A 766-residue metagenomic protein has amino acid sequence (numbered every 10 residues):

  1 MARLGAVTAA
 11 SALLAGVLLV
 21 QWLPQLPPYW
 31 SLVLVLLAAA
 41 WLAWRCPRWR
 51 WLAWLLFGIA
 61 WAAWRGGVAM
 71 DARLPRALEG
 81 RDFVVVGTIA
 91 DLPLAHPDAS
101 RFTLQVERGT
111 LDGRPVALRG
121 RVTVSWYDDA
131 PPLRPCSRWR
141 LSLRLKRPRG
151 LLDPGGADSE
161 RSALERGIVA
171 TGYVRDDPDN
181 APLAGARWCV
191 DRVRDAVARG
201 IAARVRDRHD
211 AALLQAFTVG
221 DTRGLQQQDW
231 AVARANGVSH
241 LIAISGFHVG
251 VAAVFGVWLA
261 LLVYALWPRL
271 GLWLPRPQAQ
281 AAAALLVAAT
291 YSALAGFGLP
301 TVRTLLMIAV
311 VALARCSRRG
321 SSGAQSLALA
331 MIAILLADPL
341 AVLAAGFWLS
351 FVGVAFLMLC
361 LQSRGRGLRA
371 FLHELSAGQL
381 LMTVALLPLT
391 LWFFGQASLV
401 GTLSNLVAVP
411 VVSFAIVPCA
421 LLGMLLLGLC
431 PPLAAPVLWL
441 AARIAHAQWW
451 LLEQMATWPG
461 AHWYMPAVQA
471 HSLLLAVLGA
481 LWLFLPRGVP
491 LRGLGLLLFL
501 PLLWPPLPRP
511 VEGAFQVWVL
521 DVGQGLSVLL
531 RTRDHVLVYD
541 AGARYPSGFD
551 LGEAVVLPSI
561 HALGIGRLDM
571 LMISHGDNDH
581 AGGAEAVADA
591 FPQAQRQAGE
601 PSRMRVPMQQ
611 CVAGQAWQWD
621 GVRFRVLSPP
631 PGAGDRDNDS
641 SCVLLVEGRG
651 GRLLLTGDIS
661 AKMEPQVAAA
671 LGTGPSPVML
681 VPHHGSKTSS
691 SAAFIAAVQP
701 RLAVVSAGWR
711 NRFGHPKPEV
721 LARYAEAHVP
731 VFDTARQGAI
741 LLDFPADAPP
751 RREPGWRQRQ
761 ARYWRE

Functional and structural regions predicted by a protein language model:
M1-D82, T171, R175-P182, V193 (+2 more regions): N-terminal leader/targeting segments
A2, S11, W139-S142, R147-P148 (+6 more regions): Aromatic-rich juxtamembrane segments at the membrane interface
A2-L42, A344-F347, A435-F484: Membrane-embedded alpha-helical segments of integral membrane proteins
T8, G16, G172, Q226-T402 (+8 more regions): Hydrophobic alpha-helical transmembrane segments in multi-pass membrane proteins
A53-H240, F549-H561, R567, D589 (+4 more regions): Membrane-interface helix/helix-cap signal primarily in integral membrane proteins
D179-W188, D195, W230, A235 (+3 more regions): Membrane-interface amphipathic/re-entrant loop segments adjacent to transmembrane helices in multi-pass membrane
T222, L313-C316, L335-V342, L452-M570 (+3 more regions): Core dinuclear metal-dependent hydrolase active-site scaffold
E664-A739: Cap/insert and terminal regions of metallo-dependent hydrolase folds
